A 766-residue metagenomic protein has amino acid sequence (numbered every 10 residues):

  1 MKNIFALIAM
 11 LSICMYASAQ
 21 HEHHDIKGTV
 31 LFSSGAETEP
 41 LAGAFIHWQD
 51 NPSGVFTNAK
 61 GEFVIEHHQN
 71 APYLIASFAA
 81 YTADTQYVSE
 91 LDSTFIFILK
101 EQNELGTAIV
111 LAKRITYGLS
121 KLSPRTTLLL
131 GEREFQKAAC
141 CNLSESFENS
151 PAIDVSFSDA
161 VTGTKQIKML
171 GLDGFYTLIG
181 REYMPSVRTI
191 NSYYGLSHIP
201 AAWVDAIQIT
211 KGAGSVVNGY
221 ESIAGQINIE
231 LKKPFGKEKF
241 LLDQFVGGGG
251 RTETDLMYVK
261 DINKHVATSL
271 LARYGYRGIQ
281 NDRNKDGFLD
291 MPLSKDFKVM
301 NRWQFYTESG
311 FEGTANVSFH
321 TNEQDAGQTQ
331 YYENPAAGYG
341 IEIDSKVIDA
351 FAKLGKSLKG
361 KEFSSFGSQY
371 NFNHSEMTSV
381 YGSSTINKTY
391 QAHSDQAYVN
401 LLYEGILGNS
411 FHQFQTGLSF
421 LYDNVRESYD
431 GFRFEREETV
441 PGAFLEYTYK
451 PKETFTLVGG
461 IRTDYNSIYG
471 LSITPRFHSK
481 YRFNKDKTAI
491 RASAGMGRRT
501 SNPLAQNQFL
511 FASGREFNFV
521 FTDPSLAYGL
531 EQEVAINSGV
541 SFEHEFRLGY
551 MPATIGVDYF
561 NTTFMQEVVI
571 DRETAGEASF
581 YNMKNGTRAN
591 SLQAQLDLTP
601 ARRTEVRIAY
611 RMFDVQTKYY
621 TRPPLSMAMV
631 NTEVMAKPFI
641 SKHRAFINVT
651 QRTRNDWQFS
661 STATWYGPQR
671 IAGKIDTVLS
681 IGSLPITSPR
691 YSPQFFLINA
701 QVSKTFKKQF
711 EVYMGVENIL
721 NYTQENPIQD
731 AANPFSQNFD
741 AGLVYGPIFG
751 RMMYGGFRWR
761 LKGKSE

Functional and structural regions predicted by a protein language model:
L31-A36, A42-Q49, S77-Y81, L91-Q136 (+1 more regions): Short, acidic, small-residue-rich periplasmic hinge/interaction motif at the N-terminus of Gram-negative outer-membrane
F63-E66, Q166, M184-K211, V299: Short acidic/polar hinge/loop motifs at secondary-structure boundaries that mediate gating or recognition
T94-I98, L143-S146, K165-K168, Y194-P200 (+4 more regions): N-terminal periplasmic accessory domains that precede and gate Gram-negative outer-membrane beta-barrel machines
S144-P185: Extracytoplasmic beta-strand/coil segments of soluble accessory domains associated with Gram-negative outer-membrane
H265, S365-Y381, R482-N484, R491 (+3 more regions): Membrane-embedded beta-barrel scaffold of Gram-negative outer-membrane proteins
R277-K298, Q304-F366, F372-D395: Flexible loop and strand-edge segments within Gram-negative outer membrane beta-barrel domains
K450-T454, Y559-T563, N582-I675: Gram-negative outer-membrane beta-barrel transporters
R498, W665-K674, S703-E766: C-terminal beta-signal and adjacent terminal beta-strands/loops of Gram-negative outer-membrane beta-barrel proteins
